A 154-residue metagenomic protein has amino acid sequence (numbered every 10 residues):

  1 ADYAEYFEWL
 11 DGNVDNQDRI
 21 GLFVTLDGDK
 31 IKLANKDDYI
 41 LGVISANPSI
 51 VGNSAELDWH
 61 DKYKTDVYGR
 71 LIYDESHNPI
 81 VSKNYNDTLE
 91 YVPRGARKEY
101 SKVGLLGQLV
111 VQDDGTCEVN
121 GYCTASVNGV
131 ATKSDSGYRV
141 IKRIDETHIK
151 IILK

Functional and structural regions predicted by a protein language model:
A1-K154: Extracellular receptor-binding modules and their adjoining Ser/Thr/Gly/Asp/Asn-rich linkers
